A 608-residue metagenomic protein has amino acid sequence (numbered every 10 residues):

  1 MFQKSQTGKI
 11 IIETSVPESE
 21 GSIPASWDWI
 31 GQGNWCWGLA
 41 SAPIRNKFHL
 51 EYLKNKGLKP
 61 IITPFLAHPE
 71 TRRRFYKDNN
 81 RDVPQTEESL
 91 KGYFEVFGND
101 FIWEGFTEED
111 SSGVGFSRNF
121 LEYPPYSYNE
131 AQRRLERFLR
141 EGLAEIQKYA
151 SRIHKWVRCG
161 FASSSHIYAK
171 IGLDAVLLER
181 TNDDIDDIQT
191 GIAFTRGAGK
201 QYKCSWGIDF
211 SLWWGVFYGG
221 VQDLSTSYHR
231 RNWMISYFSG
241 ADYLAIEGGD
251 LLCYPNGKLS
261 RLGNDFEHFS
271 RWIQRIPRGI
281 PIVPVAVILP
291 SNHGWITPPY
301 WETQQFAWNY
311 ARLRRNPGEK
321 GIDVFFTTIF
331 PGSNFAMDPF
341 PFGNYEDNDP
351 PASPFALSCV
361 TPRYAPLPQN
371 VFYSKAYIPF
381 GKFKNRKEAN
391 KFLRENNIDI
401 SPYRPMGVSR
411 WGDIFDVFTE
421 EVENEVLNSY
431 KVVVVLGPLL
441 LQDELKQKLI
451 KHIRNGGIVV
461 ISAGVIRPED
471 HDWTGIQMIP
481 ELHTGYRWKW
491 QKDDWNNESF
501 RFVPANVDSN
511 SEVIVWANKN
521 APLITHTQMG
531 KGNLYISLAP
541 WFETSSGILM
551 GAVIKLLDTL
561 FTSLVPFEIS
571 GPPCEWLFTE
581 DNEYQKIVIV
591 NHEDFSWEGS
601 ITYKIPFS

Functional and structural regions predicted by a protein language model:
M1-V434, D443-K448, I453, G457 (+3 more regions): Glycan-processing catalytic domains of CAZymes
E423-N428, V434-S608: A conserved amphipathic helix/loop scaffold that creates a polar/acidic microenvironment used either to coordinate
